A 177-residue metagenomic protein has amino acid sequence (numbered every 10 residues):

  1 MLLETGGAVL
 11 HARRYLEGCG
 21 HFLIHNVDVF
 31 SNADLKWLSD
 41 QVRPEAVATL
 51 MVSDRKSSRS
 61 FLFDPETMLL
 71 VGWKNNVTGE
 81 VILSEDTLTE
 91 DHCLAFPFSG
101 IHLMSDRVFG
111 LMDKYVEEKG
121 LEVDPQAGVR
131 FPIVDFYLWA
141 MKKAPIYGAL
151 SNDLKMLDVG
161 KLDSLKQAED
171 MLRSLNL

Functional and structural regions predicted by a protein language model:
M1-L23, I82-E85: Short phosphate-binding loop-to-helix
T5-G7, R59-F61, L157-K161: Short, solvent-exposed polar/charged micro-motifs at secondary-structure junctions
G20-H25, F30-S31, L35-R43, R55-K56 (+1 more regions): Catalytic-core segments of class I nucleotidyltransferases/pyrophosphorylases that form NMP-activated intermediates
A48-E66: Short beta-strand-to-loop element that shapes/binds the nucleotide-sugar donor at the catalytic cleft/hinge
